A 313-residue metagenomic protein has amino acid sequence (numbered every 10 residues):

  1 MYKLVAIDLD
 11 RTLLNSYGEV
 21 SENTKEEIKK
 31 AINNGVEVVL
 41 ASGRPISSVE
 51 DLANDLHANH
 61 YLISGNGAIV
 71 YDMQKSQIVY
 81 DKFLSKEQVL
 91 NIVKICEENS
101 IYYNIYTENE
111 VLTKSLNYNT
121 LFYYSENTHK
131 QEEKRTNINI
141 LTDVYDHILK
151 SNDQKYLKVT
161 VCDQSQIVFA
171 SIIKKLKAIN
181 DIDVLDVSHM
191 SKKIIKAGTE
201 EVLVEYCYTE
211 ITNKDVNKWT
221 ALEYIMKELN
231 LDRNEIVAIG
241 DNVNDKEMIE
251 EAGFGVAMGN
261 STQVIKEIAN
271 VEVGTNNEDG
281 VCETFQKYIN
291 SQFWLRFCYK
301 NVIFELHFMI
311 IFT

Functional and structural regions predicted by a protein language model:
M1-L4, S21, E205-W294, C298: Mg2+-dependent phosphoryl-transfer enzymes with acidic/Ser/Thr/Gly-rich catalytic loops
K3-S16: Asp-based phosphoryl-transfer active-site loop
S21-Q131: Active-site phosphate-binding/coordination module
G35-V39, N59-H60, L157-K158, N234-E235 (+2 more regions): Short active-site oxyanion
L56-A58, N66, N180, E251-A252 (+1 more regions): Short, structured coil segments at secondary-structure junctions
E110-V237: Conserved acidic, metal-coordinating active-site core of Asp-based, Mg2+-dependent phosphoryl-transfer enzymes
